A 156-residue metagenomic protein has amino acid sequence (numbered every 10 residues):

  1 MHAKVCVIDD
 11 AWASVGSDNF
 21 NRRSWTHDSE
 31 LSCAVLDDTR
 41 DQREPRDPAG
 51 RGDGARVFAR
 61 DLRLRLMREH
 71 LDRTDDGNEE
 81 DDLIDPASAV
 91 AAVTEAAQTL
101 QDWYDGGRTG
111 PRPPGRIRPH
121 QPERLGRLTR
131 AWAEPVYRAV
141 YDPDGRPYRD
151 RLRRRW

Functional and structural regions predicted by a protein language model:
M1-W156: Long, C-terminal catalytic modules of enzymes
